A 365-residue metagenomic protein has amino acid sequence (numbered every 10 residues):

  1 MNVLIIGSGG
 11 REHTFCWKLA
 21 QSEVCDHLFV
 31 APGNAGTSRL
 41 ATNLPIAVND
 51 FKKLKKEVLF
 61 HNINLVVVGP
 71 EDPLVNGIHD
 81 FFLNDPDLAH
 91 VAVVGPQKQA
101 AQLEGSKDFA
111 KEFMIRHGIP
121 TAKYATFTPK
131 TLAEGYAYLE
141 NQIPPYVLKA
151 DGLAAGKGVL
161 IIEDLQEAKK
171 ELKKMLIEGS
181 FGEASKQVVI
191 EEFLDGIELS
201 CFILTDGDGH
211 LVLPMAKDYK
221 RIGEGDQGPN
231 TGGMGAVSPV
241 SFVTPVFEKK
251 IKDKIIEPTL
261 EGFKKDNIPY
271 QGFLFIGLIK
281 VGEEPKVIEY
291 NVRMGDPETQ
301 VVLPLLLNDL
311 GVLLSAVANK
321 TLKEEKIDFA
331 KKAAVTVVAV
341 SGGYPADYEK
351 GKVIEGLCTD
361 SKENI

Functional and structural regions predicted by a protein language model:
M1-P96: ATP-binding N-terminal substructure of ATP-dependent carboxylate-amine bond-forming enzymes
L4-I5, H90, L103-Q187, S241-E257: Active-site nucleotide/adenylate-binding loops and adjacent lid/helix of ATP-dependent enzymes
I5, V30-A31, V67-V68, V93-P96 (+6 more regions): General beta-strand structural signal in soluble alpha/beta enzymes
S38-L40, Q102-K107, G223-E224: Short, charged, surface-exposed secondary-structure boundary motifs
G158-T299: Internal nucleotide-binding/catalytic subdomain
I251-L274, N291-N364: Active-site "cap" helix and flanking loop/linker of ATP-utilizing ligase/carboxylase catalytic domains
